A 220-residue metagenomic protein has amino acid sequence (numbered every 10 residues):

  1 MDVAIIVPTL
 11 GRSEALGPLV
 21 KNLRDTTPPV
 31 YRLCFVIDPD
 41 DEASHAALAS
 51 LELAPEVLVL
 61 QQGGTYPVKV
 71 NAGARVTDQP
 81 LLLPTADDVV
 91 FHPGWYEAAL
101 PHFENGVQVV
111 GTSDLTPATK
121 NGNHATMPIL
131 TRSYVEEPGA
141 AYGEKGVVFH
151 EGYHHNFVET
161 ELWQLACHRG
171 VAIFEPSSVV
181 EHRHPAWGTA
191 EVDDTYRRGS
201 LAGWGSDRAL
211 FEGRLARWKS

Functional and structural regions predicted by a protein language model:
M1-N22: N-proximal low-complexity "stem/linker" segments adjacent to membrane-targeting elements
K21-V30: Short, acidic, metal-binding catalytic loop of nucleotide-sugar glycosyltransferases
F35-L48, V89-V90: A conserved acidic beta->alpha catalytic loop
Q61-T77: Glycine-rich, basic loop-to-helix element that forms the pyrophosphate-binding segment of sugar-nucleotide handling
P80-V90: Short beta-strand-to-loop acidic/aromatic patch adjacent to the donor-nucleotide binding site
G94-V109: Conserved donor-nucleotide/metal-binding helix-loop-beta segment in metal-dependent transferases, i.e., the alpha-helix
V109-T126: Short beta-strand-to-loop element that shapes/binds the nucleotide-sugar donor at the catalytic cleft/hinge
Y153-S220: C-terminal catalytic/acceptor-binding lobe
